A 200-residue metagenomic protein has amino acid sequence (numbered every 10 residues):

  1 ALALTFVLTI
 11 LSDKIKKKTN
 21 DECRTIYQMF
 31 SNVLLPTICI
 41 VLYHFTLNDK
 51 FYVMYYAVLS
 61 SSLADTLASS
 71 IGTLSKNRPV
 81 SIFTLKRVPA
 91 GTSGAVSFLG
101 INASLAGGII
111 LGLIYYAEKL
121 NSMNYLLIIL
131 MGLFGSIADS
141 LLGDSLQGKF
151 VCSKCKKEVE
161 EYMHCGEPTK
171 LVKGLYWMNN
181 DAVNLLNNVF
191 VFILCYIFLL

Functional and structural regions predicted by a protein language model:
L2-F198: Interhelical loop and helix-boundary elements at the membrane-water interface of polytopic inner-membrane proteins
